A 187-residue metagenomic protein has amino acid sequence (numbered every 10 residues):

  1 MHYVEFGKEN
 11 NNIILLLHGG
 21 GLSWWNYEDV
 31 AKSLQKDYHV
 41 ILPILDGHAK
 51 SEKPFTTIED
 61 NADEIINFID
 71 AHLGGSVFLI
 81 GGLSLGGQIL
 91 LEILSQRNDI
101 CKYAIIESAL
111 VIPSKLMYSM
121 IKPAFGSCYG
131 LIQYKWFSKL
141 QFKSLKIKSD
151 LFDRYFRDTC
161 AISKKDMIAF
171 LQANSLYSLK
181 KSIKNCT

Functional and structural regions predicted by a protein language model:
E5-E52: Conserved HGGG/HGGXW glycine-rich cap/lid loop of the alpha/beta-hydrolase fold
I13, H39, V77-L79, C101-Y103: Structural signature of beta-strand start/N-cap positions in the alpha/beta core of ABC transporter nucleotide-binding
D29, E92-Q96: Active-site signature of alpha/beta-hydrolase-fold catalytic machinery across serine- and Asp/Cys-nucleophile hydrolases
V30, N61-I65, F170: Hydrophobic alpha-helical packing elements
I41-G81: Active-site loop/oxyanion-hole signature of alpha/beta-hydrolase fold enzymes
G82-G86, L90: Gly/Ala-rich beta-loop-alpha elbow adjacent to hydrolase catalytic centers
S95, C101-L131: Flexible "cap/lid" loop of the alpha/beta hydrolase fold
K115-M117, L131-N185: Conserved alpha/beta-hydrolase catalytic His-Asp/Glu region
